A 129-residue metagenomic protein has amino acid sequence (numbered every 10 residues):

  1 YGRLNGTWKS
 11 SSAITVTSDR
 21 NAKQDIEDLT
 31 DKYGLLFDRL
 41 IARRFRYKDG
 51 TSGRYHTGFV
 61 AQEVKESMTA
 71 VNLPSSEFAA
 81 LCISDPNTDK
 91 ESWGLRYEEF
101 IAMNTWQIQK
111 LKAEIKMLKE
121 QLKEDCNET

Functional and structural regions predicted by a protein language model:
Y1-Q24: Small/polar residue-rich beta-strand/coil "junction" motifs that cap repeat-based extracellular fibers
V16-T129: Intramolecular chaperone/auto-protease modules of tailspike-like proteins
